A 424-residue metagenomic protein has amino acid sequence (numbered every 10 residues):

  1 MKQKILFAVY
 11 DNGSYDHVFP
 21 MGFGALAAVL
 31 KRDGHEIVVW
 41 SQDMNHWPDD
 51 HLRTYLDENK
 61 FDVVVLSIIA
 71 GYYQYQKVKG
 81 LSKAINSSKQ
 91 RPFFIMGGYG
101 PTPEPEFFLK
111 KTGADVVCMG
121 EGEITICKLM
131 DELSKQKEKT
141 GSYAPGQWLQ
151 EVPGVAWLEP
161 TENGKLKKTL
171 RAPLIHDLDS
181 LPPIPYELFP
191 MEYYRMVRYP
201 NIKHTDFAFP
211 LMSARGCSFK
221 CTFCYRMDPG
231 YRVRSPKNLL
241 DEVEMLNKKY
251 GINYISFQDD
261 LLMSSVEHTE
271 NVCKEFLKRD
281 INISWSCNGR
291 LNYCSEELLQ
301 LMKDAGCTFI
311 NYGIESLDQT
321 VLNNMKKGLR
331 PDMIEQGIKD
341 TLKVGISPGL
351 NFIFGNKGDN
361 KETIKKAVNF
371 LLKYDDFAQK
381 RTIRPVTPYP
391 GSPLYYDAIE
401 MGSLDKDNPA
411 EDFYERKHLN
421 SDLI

Functional and structural regions predicted by a protein language model:
K2-E242, K248-G251: Acidic, low-complexity intrinsically disordered segments
K4-N12, G22, A27, G154-L170 (+1 more regions): C-terminal accessory regions of radical SAM enzymes
I5, F94, V152-P153, I255 (+4 more regions): Hydrophobic/aromatic residues located in beta-strands of well-ordered beta-sheets within soluble catalytic
G34-H35, I85-R91, L277-N282, V344 (+1 more regions): Short helix-capping segments at alpha-helix termini
D43, G100, D260-S265, R290-L291 (+2 more regions): Short, solvent-exposed turn/loop segments enriched in Gly/Ser/Thr/Pro and often Arg
P105-K111, L298, G358-L372: Catalytic cores of alpha/beta
S180, I184-G349, F354, N369: Radical SAM [4Fe-4S] cluster-binding motif and immediate context
